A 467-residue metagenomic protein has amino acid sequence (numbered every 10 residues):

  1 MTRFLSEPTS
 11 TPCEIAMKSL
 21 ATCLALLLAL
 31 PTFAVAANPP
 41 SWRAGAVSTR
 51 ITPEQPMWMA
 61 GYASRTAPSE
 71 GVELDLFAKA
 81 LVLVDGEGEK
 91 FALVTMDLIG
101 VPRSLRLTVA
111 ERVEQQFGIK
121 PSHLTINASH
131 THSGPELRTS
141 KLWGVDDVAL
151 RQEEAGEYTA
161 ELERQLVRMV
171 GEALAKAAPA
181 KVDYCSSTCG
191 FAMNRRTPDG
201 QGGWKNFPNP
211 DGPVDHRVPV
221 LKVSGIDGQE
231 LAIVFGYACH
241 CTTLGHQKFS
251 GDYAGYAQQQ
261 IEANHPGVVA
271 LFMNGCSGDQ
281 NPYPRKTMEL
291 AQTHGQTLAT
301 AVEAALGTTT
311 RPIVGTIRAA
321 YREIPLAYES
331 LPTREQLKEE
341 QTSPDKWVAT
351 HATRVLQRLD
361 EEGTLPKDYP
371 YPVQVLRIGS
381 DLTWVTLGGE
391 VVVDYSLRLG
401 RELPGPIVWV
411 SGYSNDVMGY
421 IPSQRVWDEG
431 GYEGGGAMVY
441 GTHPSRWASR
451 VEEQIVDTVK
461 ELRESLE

Functional and structural regions predicted by a protein language model:
E7-A16: Short, Lys/Arg-enriched N-terminal segments with co-localized hydrophobic residues within the first ~10-30 amino acids
A21-T32: Bacterial N-terminal signal peptides
A37-N127, T131-V269, M273-S277, Y283-T293 (+2 more regions): Conserved beta-alpha junction segments in alpha/beta enzyme cores
L298: Anionic-ligand-binding alpha/beta catalytic cores of soluble enzymes and soluble regulatory domains that recognize
